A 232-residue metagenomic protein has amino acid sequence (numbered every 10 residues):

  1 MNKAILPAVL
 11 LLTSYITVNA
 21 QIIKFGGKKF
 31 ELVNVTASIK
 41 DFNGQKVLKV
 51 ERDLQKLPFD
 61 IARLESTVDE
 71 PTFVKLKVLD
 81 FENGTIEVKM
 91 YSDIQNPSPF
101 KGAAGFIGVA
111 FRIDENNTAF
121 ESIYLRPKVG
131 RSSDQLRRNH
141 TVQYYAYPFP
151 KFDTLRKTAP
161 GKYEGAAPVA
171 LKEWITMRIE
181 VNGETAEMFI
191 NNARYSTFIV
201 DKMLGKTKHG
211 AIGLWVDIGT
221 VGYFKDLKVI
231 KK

Functional and structural regions predicted by a protein language model:
M1-I22: Bacterial Sec-dependent N-terminal signal peptides
Q21-P99: Low-complexity, Ser/Thr/Pro/Gly-rich disordered linker/stalk regions
P71-P150: Secretory/extracellular carbohydrate-interaction modules and structurally similar beta-sandwich "look-alikes"
T72-V78, Y163-V169, L214: Beta-strand-rich interaction surfaces with strong enrichment in secreted/lumenal proteins
V88, K225-V229: Extracellular beta-strand elements of beta-rich domains used for carbohydrate recognition/degradation or cell-matrix
P150-T176: Short, aromatic/His-centered strand-loop micro-motif at the edge of beta-sheets
V169-I199: Carbohydrate-binding surfaces in secreted/extracellular proteins
I199-K225: Flexible glycan-contacting loops in extracellular carbohydrate-active proteins
